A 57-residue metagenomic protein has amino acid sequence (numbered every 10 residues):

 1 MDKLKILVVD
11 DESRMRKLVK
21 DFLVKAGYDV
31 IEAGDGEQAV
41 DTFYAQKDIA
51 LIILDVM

Functional and structural regions predicted by a protein language model:
M1-L7: Non-catalytic signal-transmission and effector/linker regions of two-component phosphorelay proteins
V8, I53: Walker B beta-strand of ABC/ABC-like P-loop ATPase nucleotide-binding domains, specifically the conserved hydrophobic
E12-R16: Short acidic/polar segment at the start of the alpha1 helix of CheY-like receiver
K17-K25: Charged docking surfaces used in two-component/phosphorelay signaling
G27-V30: A generic structural motif
E32-L51: Acidic, metal-coordinating helix/loop segments flanking the phosphotransfer/catalytic sites of two-component signaling
V56-M57: The short loop immediately C-terminal to the conserved phospho-acceptor aspartate in CheY-like receiver
